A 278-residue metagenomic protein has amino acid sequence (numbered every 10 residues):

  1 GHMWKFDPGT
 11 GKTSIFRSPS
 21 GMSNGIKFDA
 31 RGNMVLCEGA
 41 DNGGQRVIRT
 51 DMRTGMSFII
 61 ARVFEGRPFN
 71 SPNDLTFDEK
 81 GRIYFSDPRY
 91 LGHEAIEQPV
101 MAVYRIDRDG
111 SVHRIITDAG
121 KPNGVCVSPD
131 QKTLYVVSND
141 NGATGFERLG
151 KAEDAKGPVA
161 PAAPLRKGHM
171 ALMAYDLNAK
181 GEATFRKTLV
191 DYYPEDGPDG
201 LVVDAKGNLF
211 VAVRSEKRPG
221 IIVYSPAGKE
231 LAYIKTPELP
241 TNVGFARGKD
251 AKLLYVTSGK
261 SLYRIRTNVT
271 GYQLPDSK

Functional and structural regions predicted by a protein language model:
G1-K278: Sequence-structural signature of mature extracellular/luminal beta-sheet repeat domains, prominently beta-propellers
